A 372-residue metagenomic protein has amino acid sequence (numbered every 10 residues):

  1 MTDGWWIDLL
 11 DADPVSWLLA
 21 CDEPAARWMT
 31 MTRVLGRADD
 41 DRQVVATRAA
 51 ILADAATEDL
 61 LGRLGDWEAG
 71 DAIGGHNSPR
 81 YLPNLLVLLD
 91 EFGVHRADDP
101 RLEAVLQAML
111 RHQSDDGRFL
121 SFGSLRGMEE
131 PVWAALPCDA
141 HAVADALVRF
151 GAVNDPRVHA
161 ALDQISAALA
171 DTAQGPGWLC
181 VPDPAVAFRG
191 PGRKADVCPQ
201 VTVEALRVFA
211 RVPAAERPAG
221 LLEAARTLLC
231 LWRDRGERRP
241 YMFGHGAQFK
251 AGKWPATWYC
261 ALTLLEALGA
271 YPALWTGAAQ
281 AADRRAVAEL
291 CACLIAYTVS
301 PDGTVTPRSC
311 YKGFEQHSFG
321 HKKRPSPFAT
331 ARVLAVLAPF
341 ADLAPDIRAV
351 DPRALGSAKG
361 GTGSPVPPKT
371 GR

Functional and structural regions predicted by a protein language model:
M1-R372: Preference for long, amphipathic alpha-helical scaffolds in soluble/luminal domains and all-alpha bundles
